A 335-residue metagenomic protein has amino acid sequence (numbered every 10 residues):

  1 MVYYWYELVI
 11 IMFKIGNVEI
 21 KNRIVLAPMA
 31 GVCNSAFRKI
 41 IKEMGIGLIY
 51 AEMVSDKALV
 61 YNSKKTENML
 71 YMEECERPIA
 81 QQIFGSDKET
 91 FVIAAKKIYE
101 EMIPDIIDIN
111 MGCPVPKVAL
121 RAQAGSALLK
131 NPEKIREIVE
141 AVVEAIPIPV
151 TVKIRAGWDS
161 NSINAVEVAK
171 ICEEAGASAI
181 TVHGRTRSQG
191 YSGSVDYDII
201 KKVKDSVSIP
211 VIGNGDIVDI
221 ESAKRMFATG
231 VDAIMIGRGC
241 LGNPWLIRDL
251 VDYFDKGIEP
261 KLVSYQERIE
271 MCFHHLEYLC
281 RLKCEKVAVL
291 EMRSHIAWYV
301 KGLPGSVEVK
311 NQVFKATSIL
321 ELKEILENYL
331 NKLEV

Functional and structural regions predicted by a protein language model:
L8-M12, I20, I24, A30 (+8 more regions): Alpha/beta catalytic cores of nucleotide-metabolism and tRNA/nucleoside-modifying enzymes
I11-K14, M29-D105: Glycine-rich, positively charged N-terminal anion/phosphate-binding segment
I24-A27, I49-A51, I79-I83, I107 (+4 more regions): Hydrophobic faces of well-ordered beta-strands that scaffold small-molecule active sites in alpha/beta enzyme cores
M29-G31, V54-D56, F84-S86, G112-P114 (+4 more regions): Active-site beta-loop-alpha junctions enriched in small/polar residues
K64-E73, K117-L128: An active-site metal/cofactor-coordinating segment within enzyme catalytic domains
V92-A122, E133-I209: Alpha/beta enzyme core
